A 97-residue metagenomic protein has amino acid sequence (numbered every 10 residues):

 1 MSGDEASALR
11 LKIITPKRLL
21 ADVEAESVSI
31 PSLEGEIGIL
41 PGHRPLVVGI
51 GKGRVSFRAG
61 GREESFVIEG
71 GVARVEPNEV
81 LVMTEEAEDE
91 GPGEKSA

Functional and structural regions predicted by a protein language model:
R10-S96: Compact, glycine-rich, soluble single-domain proteins
